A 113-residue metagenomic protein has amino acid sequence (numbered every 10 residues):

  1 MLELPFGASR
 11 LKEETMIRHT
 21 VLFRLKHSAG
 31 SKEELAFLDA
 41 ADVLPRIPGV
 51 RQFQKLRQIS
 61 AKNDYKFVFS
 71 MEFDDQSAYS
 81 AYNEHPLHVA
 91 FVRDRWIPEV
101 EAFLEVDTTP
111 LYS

Functional and structural regions predicted by a protein language model:
L4-G7, R18: Intrinsically disordered, low-complexity segments
F6-L11, Q54-K66, R93-S113: Glycine-rich beta-strand-turn "strand-cap" elements at beta-sheet edges
L11-H19, R51-Q52: Short N-terminal helix-initiation segments at or just after the protein's N-terminus
R18-R24, L56-H85: Short, well-ordered beta-strand segments in beta-rich or mixed alpha/beta enzyme and ligand-binding folds
K26-A29, Y112: Short histidine/acidic/glycine/proline-rich micro-motifs that form metal- and phosphate-coordinating active-site loops
A29-L35, A78-A81: Short, conserved charged micro-motifs
D39, P45-R51, E72-V106: An amphipathic, aromatic/His-enriched active-site/gating alpha helix that lines ligand/cofactor pockets
